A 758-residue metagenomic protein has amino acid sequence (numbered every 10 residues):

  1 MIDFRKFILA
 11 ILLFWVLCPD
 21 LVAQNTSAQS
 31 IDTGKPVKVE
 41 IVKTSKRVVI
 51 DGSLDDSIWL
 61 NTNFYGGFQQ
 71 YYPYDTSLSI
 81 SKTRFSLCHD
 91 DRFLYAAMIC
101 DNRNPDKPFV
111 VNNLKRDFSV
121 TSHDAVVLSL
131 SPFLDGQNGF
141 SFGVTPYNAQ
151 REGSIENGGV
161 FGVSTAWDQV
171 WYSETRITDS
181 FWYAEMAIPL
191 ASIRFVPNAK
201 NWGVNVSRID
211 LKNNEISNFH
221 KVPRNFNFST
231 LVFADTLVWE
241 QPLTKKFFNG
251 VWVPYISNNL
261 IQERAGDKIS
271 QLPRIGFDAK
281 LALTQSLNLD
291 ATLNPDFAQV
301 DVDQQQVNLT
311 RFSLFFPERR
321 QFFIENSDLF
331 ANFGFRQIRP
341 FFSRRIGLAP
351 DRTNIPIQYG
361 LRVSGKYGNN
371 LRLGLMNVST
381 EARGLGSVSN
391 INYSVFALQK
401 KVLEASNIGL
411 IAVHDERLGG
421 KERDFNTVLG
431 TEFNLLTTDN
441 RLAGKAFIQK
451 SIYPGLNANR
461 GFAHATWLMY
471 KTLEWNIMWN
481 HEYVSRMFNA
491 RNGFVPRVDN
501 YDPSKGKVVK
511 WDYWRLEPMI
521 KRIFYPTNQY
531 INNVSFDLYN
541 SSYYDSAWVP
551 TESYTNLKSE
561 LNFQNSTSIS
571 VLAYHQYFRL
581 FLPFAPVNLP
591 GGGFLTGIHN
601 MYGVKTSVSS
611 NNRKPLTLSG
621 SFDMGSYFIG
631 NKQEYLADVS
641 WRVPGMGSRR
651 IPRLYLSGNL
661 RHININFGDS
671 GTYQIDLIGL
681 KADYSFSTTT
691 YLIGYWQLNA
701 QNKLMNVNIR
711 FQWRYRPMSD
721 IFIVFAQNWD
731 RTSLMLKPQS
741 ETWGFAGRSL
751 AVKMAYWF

Functional and structural regions predicted by a protein language model:
M1-L9: Bacterial N-terminal signal peptides that target proteins for export
L9-D20: Bacterial N-terminal signal peptides
Q24-K401, G409-L410: Structural preference for beta-rich elements and adjacent junctions enriched in aromatics
V49, Y95, Y183, F195 (+14 more regions): Membrane-spanning beta-strand positions in outer-membrane beta-barrel proteins
I58-L60, R103-K107, Q150, F161 (+11 more regions): A short local loop/turn or secondary-structure capping micro-motif enriched for an aromatic residue
P223-F247, E381-D439, S568-G625, E634: Outer-membrane beta-barrel transmembrane domain signature of Gram-negative proteins, especially the mid-to-C-terminal
K268, D278, N288, F297-S541 (+2 more regions): Catalytic-domain carbohydrate-binding cleft regions of carbohydrate-active enzymes
P356-Q358, S364, F425, D439-F758: Exposed, low-structure sequence patches enriched in small/polar residues
